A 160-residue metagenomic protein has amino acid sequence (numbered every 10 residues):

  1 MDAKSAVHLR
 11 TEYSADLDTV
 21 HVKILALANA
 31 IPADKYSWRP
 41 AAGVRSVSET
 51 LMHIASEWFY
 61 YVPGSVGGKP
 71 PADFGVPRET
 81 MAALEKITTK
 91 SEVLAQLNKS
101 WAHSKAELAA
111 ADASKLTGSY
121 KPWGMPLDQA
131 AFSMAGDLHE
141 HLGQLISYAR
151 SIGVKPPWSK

Functional and structural regions predicted by a protein language model:
M1-T11: Basic/polar N-terminal segments that are highly enriched at the extreme N-terminus, encompassing both cleavable
S14-D18, V22-L25, K35-E79, S119-K160: Short, contiguous alpha-helical
K23, L27-A28, H103, E107: Well-ordered alpha-helical scaffold segments within catalytic/enzyme domains
I31-P32: Membrane-proximal, proline-rich intrinsically disordered regions
M81-G118, Q129-L138: Acidic/histidine-rich alpha-helical segments that form the ligand environment of transition-metal centers
